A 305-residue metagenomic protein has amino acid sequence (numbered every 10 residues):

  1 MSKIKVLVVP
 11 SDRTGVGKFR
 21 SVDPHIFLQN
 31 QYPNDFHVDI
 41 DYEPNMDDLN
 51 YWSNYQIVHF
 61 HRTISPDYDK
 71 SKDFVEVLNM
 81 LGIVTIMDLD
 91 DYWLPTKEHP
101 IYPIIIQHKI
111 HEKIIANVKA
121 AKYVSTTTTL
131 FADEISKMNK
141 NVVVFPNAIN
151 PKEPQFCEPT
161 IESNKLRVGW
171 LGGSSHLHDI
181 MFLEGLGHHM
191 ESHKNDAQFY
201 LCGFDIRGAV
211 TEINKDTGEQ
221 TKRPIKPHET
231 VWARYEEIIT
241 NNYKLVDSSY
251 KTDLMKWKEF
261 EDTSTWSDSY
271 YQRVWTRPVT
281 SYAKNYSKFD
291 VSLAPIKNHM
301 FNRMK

Functional and structural regions predicted by a protein language model:
M1-S65, E212-N214: N-terminal pre-catalytic "stem/leader" segment of glycosyltransferase-like enzymes
D12-F27, N150-F156, I161-T280: Conserved catalytic-core segment of nucleotide-activated headgroup transferases in glycan assembly
Y55, A121, F289: An anion/phosphate-binding loop that grips the pyrophosphate of nucleotide cofactors and donors
H61-M80, L171, I180-L183: An aromatic- and histidine-rich active-site surface loop
F74-M80, I104-Y123: Membrane-proximal helix-turn-helix segments that form the acceptor-binding/catalytic region of lipid-linked
I86-H111, K152, N164, G218-T221 (+1 more regions): Acceptor-binding helix/loop patch of EC 2.4 sugar-transfer enzymes, predominantly nucleotide-sugar-dependent
K119-F156: Donor nucleotide-sugar binding/catalytic pocket of nucleotide-sugar-dependent glycosyltransferases
S175, T276-K305: Nucleotide-sugar-dependent
